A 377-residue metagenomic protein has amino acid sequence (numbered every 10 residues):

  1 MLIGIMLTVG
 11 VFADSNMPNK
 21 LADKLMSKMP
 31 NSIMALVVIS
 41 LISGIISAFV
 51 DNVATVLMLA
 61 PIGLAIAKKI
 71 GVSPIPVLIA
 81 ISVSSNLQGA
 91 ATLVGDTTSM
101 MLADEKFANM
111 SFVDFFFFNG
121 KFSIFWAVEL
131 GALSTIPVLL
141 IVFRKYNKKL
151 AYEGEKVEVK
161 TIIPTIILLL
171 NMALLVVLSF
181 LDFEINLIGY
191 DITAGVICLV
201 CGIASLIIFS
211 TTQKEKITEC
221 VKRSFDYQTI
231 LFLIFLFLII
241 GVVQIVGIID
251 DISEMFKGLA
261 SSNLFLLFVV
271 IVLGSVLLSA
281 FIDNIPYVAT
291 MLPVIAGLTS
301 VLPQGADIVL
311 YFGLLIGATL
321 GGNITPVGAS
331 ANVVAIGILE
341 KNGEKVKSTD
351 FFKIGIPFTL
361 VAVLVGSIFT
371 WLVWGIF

Functional and structural regions predicted by a protein language model:
M1-G10, G120-E254, K353-F377: Hydrophobic transmembrane alpha-helices of multi-pass small-molecule transporters
M1-I75, Q228-V301: Membrane-embedded alpha-helical segments and adjacent helix-loop junctions characteristic of multi-pass solute
D14-S15, N19, K28, V53 (+13 more regions): Membrane-interface elements of multi-pass transporters and channels
N19-A22, A54-A65, L78-I79, T92-A108 (+4 more regions): Re-entrant/interfacial helical elements at transmembrane boundaries that shape and gate the permeation pathway
I33-L41, T55, L78-I79, F125-E129 (+6 more regions): Hydrophobic alpha-helical transmembrane segments
I66-T165, A306, Y311, V333-I368: Membrane-core helix-loop-helix motifs of multi-pass transport proteins
F117-W126, L130, F235, L266-F377: C-terminal transmembrane helix pair
